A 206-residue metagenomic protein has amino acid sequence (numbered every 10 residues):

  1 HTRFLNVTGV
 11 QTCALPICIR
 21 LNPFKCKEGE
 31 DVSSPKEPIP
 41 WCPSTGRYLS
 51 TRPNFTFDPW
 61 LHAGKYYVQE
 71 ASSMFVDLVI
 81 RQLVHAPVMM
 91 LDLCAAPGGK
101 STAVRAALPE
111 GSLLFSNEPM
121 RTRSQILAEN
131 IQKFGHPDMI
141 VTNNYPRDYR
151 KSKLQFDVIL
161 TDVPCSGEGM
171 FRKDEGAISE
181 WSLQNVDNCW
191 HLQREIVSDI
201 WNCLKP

Functional and structural regions predicted by a protein language model:
H1-C13: Single conserved hydrophobic/aromatic residue that forms the stacking wall/gate of nucleotide- or nucleobase-binding
A14-P206: S-adenosylmethionine
